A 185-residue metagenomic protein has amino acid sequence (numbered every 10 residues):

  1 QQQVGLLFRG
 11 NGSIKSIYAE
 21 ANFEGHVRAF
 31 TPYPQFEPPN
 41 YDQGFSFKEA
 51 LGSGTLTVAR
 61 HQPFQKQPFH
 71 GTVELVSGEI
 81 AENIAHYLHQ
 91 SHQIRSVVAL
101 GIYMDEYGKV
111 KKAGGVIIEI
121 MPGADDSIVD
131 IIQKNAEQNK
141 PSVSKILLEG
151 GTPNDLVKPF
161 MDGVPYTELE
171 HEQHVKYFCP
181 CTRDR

Functional and structural regions predicted by a protein language model:
Q1-T55, A59: N-terminal functional module of multi-domain proteins
Q3-G5, R95-G101, T167-L169: Flexible, glycine/charged-enriched surface loops at secondary-structure junctions
V4, I17, G71, V98 (+2 more regions): A broad, low-specificity signal marking well-ordered, structured residues that form hydrophobic/aromatic
N11-I14, D105-E106, D184: Short, internal active-site loops enriched in acidic
G12, N22, L51, Q93 (+2 more regions): A generic structural signal for short, non-catalytic loop/turn and secondary-structure boundary residues
F23, P122-A124, R183: Non-catalytic surface loops within mature trypsin-like serine protease
F47-L156: Intrinsically disordered, low-complexity regions enriched in acidic/Ser/Thr/Pro/Gln residues
Q138-R185: Cys/His-clustered metal-coordination modules, chiefly Zn-binding fingers
